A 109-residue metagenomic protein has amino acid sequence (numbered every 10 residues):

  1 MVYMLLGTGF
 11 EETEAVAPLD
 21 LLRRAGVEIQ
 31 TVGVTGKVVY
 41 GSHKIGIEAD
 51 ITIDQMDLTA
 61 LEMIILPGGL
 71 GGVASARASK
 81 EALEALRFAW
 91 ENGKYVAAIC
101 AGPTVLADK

Functional and structural regions predicted by a protein language model:
M1-V96, T104-D108: Extended, subdomain-level signal for the structured scaffold at the beginning of enzyme domains
C100: Catalytic nucleophile serine of serine hydrolases, specifically the conserved "nucleophile elbow" pentapeptide
